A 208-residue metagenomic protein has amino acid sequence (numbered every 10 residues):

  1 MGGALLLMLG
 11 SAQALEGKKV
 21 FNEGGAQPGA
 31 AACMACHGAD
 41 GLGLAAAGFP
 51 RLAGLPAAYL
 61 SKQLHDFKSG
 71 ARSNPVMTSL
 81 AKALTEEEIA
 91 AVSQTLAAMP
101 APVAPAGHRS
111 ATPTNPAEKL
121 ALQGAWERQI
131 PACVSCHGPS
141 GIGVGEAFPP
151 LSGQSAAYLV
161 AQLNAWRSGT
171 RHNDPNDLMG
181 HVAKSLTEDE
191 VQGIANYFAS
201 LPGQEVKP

Functional and structural regions predicted by a protein language model:
M1-M8: Bacterial N-terminal signal peptides
M8-G29, D40, G48, A98-E127: Electrostatic cytochrome c docking/interface patches
L15-K18, N22-G24, G29-S69: The feature marks the first
E16-V20, Y59-K62, V76-S79, A91 (+4 more regions): Extracytoplasmic/secreted proteins, especially bacterial periplasmic and envelope-associated proteins
K18-M34, A57, A121-V134, P149-A161: Sequence context surrounding c-type heme c attachment/ligation sites in exported
N22-E23, A98-A101, T114-Q123, V134 (+5 more regions): Predominantly soluble domains enriched in secretory-pathway, periplasmic, or organellar proteins
A30-A39, V92, I130-S140, I194: The canonical Cys-X-X-Cys-His
A35, L44-R51, D66-R109, G145-P150 (+2 more regions): Axial heme c-ligation environment in periplasmic c-type cytochrome domains
